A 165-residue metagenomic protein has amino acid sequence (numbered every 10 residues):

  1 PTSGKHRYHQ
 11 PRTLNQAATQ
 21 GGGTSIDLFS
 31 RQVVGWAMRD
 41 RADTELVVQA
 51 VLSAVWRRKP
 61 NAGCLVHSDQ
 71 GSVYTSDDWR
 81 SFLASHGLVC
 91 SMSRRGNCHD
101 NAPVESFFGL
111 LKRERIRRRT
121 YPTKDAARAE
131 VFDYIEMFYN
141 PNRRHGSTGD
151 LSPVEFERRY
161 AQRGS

Functional and structural regions predicted by a protein language model:
P1-S165: Charged DNA-binding/catalytic regions of mobile-element recombinases
